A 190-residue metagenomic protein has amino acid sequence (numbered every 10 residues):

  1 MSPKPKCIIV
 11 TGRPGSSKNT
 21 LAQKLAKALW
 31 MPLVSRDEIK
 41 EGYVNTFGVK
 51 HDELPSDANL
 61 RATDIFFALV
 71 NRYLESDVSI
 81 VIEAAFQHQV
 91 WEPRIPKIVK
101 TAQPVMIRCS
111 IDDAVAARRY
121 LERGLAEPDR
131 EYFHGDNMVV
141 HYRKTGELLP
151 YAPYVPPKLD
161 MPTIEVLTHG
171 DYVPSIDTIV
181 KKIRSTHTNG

Functional and structural regions predicted by a protein language model:
K4-C7, D77-V78: Pre-Walker A (Motif I) flank of P-loop NTPase domains
V10: Hydrophobic anchor at the beta1->P-loop junction of P-loop NTPases
P14: The conserved Walker
S17: Conserved glycine(s) of the Walker
T20-N71: Conserved substrate/cofactor phosphate-moiety recognition/catalytic segment in nucleotide-dependent phosphotransferases
L60-Q103: Glycine-rich phosphate-binding loop used to anchor ATP phosphates in small-molecule kinases, encompassing both
K100-Y120: Conserved phosphate-donor/acceptor-positioning beta-strand/loop module used by diverse small-molecule
L125-I176: Small-molecule kinase domains that catalyze NTP-dependent phosphoryl transfer to phosphate-bearing small molecules
